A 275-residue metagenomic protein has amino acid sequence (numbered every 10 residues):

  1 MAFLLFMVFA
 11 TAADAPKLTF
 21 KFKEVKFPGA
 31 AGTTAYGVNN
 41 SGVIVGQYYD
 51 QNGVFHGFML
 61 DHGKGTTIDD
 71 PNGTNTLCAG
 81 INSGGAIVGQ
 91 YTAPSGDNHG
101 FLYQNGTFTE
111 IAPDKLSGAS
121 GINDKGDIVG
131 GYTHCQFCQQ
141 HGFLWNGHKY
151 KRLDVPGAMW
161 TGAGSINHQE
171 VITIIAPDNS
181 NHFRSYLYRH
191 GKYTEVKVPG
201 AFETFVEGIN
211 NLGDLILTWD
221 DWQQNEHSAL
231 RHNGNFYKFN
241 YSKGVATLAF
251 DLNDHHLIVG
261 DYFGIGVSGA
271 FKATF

Functional and structural regions predicted by a protein language model:
M1-V8: Bacterial N-terminal signal peptides
A13-F275: Residue-level hotspots at or immediately adjacent to binding/recognition sites across diverse folds
